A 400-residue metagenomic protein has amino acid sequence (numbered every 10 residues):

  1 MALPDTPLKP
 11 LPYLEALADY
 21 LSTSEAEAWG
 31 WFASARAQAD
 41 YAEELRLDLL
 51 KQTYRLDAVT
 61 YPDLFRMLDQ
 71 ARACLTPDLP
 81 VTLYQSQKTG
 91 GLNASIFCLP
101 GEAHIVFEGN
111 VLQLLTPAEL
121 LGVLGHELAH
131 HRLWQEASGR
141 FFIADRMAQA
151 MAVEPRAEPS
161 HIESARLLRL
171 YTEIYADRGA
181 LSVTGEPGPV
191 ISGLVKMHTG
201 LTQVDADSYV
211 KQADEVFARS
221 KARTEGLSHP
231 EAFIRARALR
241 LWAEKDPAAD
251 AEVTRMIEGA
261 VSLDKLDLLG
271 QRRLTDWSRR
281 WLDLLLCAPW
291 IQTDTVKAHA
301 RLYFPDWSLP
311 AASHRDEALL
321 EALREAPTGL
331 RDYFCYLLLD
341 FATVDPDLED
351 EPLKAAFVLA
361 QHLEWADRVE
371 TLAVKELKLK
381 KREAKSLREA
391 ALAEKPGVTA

Functional and structural regions predicted by a protein language model:
M1-F97, I162, L266-A400: Hydrophobic or amphipathic, alpha-helical segments that drive membrane association/targeting
A28-W29, S86-I96, R146-H161, A165-L167 (+2 more regions): Active-site-proximal gating segments in proteases and membrane effectors
V59, F107-G122: Short pre-active-site segment immediately N-terminal to the catalytic Zn-binding motif
L68-A73, L121, E127, R169-I191: An active-site-proximal "capping" alpha-helix that borders the catalytic cofactor pocket
H104-E108, L128: Short hydrophobic beta-strand segments that form the core of ligand-binding sensory/regulatory domains
A118, E127-D145: Catalytic Zn2+-binding segment of zinc metalloproteases
H126-E127, E231: DG-centered beta-turn motif at the end of beta-strands
